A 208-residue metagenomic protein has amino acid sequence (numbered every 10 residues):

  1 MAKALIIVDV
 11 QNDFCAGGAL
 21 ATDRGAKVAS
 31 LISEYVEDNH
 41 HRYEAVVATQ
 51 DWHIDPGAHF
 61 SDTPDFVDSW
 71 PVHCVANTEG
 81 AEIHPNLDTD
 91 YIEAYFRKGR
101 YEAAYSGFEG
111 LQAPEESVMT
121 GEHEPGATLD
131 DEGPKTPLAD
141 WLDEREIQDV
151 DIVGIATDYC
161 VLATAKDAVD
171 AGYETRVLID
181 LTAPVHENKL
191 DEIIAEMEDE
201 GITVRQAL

Functional and structural regions predicted by a protein language model:
M1-L5: Extreme N-terminal starter segment of soluble prokaryotic enzymes
V8, Q50, I179: Active-site flanking residues adjacent to catalytic metal/cofactor-binding acidic residues
N12, I54, A183: Short, glycine/acidic-enriched loop or turn micro-motifs at the edges of active sites
C15-G25: Acidic/histidine-rich helix-loop elements that form or flank divalent-metal/phosphate-binding sites at the catalytic
S30-D149: Active-site alpha/beta core segments
Y35-V36, Y159-D170: Histidine-anchored nucleotide/phosphate-binding helix
D151-G154, Y173-E187: A short glycine-rich beta-strand->turn/loop micro-motif centered on a GG-aromatic cluster
T203-L208: Short acidic-hydrophobic, aromatic-tinged amphipathic segments that line or gate anion-handling sites
